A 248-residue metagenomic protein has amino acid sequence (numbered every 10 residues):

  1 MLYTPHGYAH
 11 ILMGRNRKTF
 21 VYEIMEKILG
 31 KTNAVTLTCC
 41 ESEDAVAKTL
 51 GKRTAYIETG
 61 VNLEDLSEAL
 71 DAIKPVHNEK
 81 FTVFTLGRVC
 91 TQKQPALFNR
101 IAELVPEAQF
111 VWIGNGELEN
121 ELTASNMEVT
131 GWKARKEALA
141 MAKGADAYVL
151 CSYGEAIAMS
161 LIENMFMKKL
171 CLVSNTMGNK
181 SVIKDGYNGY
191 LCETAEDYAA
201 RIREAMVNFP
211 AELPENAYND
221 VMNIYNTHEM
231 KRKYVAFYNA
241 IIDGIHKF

Functional and structural regions predicted by a protein language model:
Y3, E121, T176-G186, Y190-L191: Short acidic/histidine- and often glycine-rich active-site loop of Leloir-type glycosyltransferases that engages
K27-D71: Donor nucleotide-sugar binding/catalytic pocket of nucleotide-sugar-dependent glycosyltransferases
V76-K93, N99-E103: Conserved donor-binding/catalytic core segment of Leloir-type glycosyltransferases
Q92, A211-D243: A charged, aromatic-enriched C-terminal amphipathic alpha-helix characteristic of glycosyltransferases across folds
N120-K136: Nucleotide-activated donor-binding/catalytic signature segment of Leloir-type glycosyltransferases, i.e., the conserved
W132, D185-E196, E204-P210: Conserved acidic donor-binding segment of nucleotide-sugar-dependent glycosyltransferases
Y153: Aromatic "clamp/platform" in nucleotide-sugar-dependent glycosyltransferases that forms part of the donor/acceptor
L170-V173: Short hydrophobic beta-strand element within catalytic cores of glycosyltransferases and related nucleotide-activated
